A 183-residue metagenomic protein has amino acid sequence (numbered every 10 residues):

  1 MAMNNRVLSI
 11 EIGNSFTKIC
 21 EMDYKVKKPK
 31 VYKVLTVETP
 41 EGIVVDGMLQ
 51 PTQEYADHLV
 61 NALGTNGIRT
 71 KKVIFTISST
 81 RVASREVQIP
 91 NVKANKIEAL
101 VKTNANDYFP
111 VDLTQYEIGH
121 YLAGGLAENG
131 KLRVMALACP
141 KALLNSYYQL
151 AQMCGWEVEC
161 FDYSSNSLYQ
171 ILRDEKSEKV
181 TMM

Functional and structural regions predicted by a protein language model:
M1-E38, V73-S78, L172-M183: Gly/Thr-rich phosphate-binding beta-strand-loop-beta motif of the actin/hexokinase/Hsp70
V7, L59, I68-T80, A151 (+2 more regions): Short glycine-rich phosphate-binding loop at a beta-alpha junction
L8, K25, E54-Y55, L59-G67 (+2 more regions): Cytosolic/nucleoplasmic/matrix-facing N-terminal domains/tails of membrane-anchored or organelle-targeted proteins
Y24-K27, V44-E54, G125-K131, R173-K179: Short, glycine- and charge-enriched coil/turn segments that flank and shape catalytic ligand pockets
P29, V45-D46, V82-R85: Switch/connector loops and helix/strand junctions flanking conserved nucleotide-binding motifs in nucleotide-processing
Y32-L35, K71, T114, E159: A short, local hydrophobic-aromatic micro-motif
V34-G64: N-terminal phosphate-binding loop and adjacent alpha-helix
T76-E175: Active-site neighborhood for divalent-cation/phosphate handling
